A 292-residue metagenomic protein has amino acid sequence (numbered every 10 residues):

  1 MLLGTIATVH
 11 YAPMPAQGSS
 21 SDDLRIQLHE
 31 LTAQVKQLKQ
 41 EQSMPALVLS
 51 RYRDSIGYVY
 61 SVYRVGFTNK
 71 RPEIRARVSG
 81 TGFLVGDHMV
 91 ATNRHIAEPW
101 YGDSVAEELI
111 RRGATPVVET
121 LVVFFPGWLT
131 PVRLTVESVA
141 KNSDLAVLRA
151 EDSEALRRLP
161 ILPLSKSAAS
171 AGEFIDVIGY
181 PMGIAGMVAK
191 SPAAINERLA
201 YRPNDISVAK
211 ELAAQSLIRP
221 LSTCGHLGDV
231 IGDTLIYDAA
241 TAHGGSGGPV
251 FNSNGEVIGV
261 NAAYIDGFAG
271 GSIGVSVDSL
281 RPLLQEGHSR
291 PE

Functional and structural regions predicted by a protein language model:
M1-G18: Single-pass membrane-anchoring alpha-helices
G18-L84, V90-R94, S143-A146, R158-L159 (+3 more regions): N-terminal activation segment of mature serine protease catalytic domains
R51-I56, R75-G80, V85-D87, A91 (+9 more regions): Extracytoplasmic
V59, G82, H88, T92 (+9 more regions): Terminal peptide-recognition signature
A76-S79, A242-S246: Short, small/polar residue-rich loop motifs at catalytic or cofactor-binding pockets
G86-D87, A91-K141, S153, I178-Y180 (+1 more regions): Catalytic-histidine neighborhood of serine endopeptidases, predominantly the chymotrypsin-like S1/PA family
P160-G232, A242, N261-S272: Flexible, gly/ser-rich surface segments that form the specificity/activation loops bordering the active-site cleft
L217, F251-E292: C-terminal subregion of chymotrypsin/trypsin-like serine protease catalytic domains
